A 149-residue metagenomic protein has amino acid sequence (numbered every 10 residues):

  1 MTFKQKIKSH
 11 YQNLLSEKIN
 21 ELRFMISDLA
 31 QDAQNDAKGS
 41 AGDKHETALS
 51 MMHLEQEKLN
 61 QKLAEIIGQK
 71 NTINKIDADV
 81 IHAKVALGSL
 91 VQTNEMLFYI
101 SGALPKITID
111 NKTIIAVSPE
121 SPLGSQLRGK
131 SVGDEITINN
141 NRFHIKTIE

Functional and structural regions predicted by a protein language model:
M1-I76: N-terminal intrinsically disordered, low-complexity, charge/repeat-rich segments that act as generic
E21-M25, L29, A33-D43, T93 (+1 more regions): Contiguous hydrophobic segments
Q31, N35, G42, E46-L49 (+7 more regions): Solvent-exposed, non-transmembrane amphipathic alpha-helical segments
G68, V117-S118, F143-H144: Short, charged/polar low-complexity linear motifs in solvent-exposed/disordered segments
D79-T137: Non-DNA-binding regulatory cores of transcription-related proteins, predominantly C-terminal effector-binding
Y99-S101, R142-E149: Short, Lys/Arg- and Gly-enriched loop/turn segments at beta-strand edges
